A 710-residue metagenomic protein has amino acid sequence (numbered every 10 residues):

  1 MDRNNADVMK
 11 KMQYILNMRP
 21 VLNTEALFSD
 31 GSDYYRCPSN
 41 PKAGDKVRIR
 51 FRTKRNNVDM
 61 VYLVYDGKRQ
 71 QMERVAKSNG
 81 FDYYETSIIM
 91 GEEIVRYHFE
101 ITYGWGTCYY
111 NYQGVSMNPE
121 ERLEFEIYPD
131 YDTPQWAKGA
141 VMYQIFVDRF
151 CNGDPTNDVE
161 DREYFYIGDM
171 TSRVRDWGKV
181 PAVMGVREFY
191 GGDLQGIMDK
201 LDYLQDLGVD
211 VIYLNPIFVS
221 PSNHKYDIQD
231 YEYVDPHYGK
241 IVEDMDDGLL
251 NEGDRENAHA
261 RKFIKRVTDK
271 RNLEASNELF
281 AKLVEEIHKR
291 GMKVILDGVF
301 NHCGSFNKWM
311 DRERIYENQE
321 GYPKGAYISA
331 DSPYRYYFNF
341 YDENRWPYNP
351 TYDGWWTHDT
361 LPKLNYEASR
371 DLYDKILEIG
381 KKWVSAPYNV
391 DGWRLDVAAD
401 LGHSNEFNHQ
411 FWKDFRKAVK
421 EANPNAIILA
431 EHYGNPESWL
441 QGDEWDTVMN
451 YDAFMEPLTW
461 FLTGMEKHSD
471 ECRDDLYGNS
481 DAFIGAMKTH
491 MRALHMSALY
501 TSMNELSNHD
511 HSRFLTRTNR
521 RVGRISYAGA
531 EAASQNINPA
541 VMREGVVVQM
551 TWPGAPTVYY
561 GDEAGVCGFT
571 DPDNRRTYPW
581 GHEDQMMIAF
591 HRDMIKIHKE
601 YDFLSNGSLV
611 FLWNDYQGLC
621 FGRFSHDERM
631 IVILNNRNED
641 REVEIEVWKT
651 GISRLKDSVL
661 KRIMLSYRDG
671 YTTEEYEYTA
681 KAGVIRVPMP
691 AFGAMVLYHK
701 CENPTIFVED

Functional and structural regions predicted by a protein language model:
M1-F146, N152, E160-D161, I167 (+5 more regions): Carbohydrate-interacting/catalytic domains
F51, I145, L204, L214 (+10 more regions): Conserved, mostly hydrophobic/aromatic
T53-R55, A76, I88-M90, Y103 (+12 more regions): Short, flexible loop/turn elements at secondary-structure junctions
P129, F306-D311, K381, W412 (+7 more regions): Conserved alpha/beta catalytic core and glycan-binding cleft of carbohydrate-active enzymes
V141-Y143, I212-L214, V294-L296, W393 (+4 more regions): Hydrophobic faces of well-ordered beta-strands that scaffold small-molecule active sites in alpha/beta enzyme cores
V147-D210, I217-P387, F415, E421 (+2 more regions): Substrate-binding/active-site clefts of carbohydrate-active enzymes
V147-R149, I212-H224, D297-N307, D396-L401 (+4 more regions): Short, solvent-exposed turn/loop segments enriched in Gly/Ser/Thr/Pro and often Arg
P362-R370, V397-R416: Active-site cleft segment of glycoside hydrolase catalytic domains centered on the general acid/base Glu
